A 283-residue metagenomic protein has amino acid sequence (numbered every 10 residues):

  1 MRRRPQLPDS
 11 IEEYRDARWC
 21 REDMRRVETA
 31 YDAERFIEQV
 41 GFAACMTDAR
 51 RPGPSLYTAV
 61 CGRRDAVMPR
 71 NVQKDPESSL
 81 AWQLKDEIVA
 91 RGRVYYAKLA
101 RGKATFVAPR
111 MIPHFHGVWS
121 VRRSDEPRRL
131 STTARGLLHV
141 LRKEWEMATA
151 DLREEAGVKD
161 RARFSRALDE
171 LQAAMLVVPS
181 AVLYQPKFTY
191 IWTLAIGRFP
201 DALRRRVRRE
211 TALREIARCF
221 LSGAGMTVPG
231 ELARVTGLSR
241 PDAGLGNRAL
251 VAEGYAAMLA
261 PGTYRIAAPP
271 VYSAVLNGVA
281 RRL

Functional and structural regions predicted by a protein language model:
M1-L283: Long, low-complexity intrinsically disordered regions
